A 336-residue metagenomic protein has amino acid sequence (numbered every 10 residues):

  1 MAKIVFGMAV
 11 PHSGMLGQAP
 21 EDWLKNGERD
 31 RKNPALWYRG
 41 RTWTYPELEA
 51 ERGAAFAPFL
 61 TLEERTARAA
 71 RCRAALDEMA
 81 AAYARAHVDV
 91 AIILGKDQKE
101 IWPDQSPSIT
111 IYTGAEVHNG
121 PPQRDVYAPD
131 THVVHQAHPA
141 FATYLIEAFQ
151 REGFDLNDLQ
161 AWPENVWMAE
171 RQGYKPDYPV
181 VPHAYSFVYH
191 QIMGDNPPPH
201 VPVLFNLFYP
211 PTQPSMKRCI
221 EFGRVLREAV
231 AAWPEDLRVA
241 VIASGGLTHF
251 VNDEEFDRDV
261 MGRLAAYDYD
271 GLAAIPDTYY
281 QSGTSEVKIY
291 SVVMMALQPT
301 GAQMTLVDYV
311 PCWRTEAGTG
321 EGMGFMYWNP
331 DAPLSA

Functional and structural regions predicted by a protein language model:
M1-V88, T110-R224, A229-A232, N252-A336: Flexible, D/E/H-enriched segments
P11-S13, G95-K99, S244-L247: An acidic- and aromatic-residue-enriched active-site/binding cleft used to recognize and process polar
D89-G95, V203, L237-G245: Beta-strand elements within well-structured catalytic alpha/beta cores of enzymes that handle phosphate/sulfate esters
K99-E100, N165: Short secondary-structure capping/turn micro-motifs that flank functional sites
P103-D104: Active-site pocket-lining segments that scaffold enzyme catalytic pockets across diverse folds
A231, A240, S244, T248-D253: A contiguous pocket-lining binding segment that forms or flanks enzyme active sites
